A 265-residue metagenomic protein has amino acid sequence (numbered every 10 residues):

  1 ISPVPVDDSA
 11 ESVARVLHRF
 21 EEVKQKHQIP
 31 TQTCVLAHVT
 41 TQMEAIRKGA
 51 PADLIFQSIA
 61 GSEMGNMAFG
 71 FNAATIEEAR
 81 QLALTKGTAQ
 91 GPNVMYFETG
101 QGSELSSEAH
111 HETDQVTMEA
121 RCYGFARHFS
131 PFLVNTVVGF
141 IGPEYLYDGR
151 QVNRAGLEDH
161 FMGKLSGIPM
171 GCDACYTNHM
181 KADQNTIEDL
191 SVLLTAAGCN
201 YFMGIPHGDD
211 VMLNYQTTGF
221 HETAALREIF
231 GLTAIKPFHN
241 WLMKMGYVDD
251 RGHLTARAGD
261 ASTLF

Functional and structural regions predicted by a protein language model:
I1-P5, Q151-V152, A197, T217-E222: Residue-level signal for functionally critical sites in structured catalytic/ligand-binding pockets
S2-A73: Active-site beta->alpha loop and helix N-cap motifs at the rims of alpha/beta catalytic domains
A10-V35, I76-Q90, Q151-M170, T223-F238: Alpha-helix-loop-beta-strand connector modules within alpha/beta enzyme cores
A14-H18, E22, A50-I55, T88-G91 (+3 more regions): A broadly tuned preference for mixed-charge, low-complexity surface segments
H18, H27, H38, H110-H111 (+7 more regions): Histidine (H) residue identity feature
E44-L193, A197, F202-P206, D210-Y215: Catalytic alpha/beta core domains of metabolic enzymes, predominantly
L84-T88, H110, G149, Q216-F265: Extended, intrinsically disordered, low-complexity segments
